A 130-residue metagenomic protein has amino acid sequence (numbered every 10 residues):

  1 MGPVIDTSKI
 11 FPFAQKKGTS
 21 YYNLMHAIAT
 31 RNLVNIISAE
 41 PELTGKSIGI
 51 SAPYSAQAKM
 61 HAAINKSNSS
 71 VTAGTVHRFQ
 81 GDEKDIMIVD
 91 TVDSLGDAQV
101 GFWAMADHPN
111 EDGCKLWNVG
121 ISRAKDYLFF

Functional and structural regions predicted by a protein language model:
M1-A63: Conserved helicase/translocase motor-coupling segment
G2, V34, P41, N65-N68 (+3 more regions): Conserved NTP-handling cores and scaffolds of large molecular machines
F13-S20, T44, V71, V100-W103 (+1 more regions): A near-ubiquitous, low-amplitude feature marking generic local secondary-structure context
R31, Y54, S67-T72, N110-G113: Short amphipathic alpha-helical surface micro-motifs
K46-G49, K66-V76: Conserved RecA-like helicase motor-core motifs
A52-Y54, N65, H77, D93: Short, flexible loop/turn elements at secondary-structure junctions
A63-S67, F102-A104: Short, glycine/charged-enriched secondary-structure capping and boundary segments
T72-F130: Conserved RecA-like P-loop NTPase helicase motor core
